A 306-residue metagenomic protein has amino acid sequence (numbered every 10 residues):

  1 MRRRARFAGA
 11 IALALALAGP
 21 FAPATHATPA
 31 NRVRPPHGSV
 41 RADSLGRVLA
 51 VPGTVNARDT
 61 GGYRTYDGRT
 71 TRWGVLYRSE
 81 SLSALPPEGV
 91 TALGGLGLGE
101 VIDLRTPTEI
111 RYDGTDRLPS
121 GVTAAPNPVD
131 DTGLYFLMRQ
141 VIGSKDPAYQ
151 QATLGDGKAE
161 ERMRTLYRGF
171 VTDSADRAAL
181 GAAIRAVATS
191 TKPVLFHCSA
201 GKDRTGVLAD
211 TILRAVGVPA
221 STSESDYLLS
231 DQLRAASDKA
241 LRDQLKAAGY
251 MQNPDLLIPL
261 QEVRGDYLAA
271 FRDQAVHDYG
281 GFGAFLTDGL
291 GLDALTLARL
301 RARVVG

Functional and structural regions predicted by a protein language model:
R2-V194, L208-G306: Cys-dependent protein tyrosine phosphatase-like superfamily
A200, R204-T205: Ser/Thr-glycine-rich phosphate-binding loops at phosphate-binding pockets of nucleotides, nucleotide cofactors
